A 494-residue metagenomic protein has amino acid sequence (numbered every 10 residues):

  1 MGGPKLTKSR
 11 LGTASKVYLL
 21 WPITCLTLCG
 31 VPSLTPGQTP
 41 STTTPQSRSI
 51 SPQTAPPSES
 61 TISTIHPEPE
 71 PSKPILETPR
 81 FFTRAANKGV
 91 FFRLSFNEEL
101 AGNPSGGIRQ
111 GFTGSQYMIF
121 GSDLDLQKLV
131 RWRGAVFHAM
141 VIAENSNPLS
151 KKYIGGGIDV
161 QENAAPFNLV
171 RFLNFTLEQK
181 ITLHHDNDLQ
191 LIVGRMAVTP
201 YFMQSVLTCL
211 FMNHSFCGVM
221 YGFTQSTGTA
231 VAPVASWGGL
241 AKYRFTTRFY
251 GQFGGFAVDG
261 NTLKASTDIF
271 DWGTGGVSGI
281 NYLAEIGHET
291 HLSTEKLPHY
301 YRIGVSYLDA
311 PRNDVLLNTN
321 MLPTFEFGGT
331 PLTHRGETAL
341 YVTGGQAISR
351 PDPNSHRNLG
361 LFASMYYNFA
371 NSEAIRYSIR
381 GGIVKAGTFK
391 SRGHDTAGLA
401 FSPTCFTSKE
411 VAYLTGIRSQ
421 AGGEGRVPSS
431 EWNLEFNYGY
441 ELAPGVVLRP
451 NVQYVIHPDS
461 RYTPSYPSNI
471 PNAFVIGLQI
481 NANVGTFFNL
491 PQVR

Functional and structural regions predicted by a protein language model:
G2, P32-E99, N103, R109 (+2 more regions): N-terminal periplasmic/intermembrane-space "pro-region" immediately following the signal or transit peptide
P74-I75, K88, G102, F112-M118 (+7 more regions): Residues that define the transmembrane beta-barrel architecture of outer-membrane proteins
L76-F92, D125-F137, T182-L189, R248 (+5 more regions): Short loop/turn motifs that connect adjacent beta-strands in outer-membrane beta-barrel proteins
F92-L100, F137-A143, L191-R195, F253-A257 (+7 more regions): Transmembrane beta-barrel strands of outer-membrane/channel proteins
L94, F120-L126, N174-Q179, V193 (+7 more regions): Residues on the lipid-exposed face of transmembrane beta-strands in outer-membrane beta-barrel proteins
G111, S115-N261, E373-S378, T388-Y413: Outer membrane beta-barrel
H291-R392: Long, well-ordered mid-to-C-terminal structural blocks that present hydrophobic/aromatic surfaces
I470-R494: Outer-membrane beta-barrel "beta-signal"
